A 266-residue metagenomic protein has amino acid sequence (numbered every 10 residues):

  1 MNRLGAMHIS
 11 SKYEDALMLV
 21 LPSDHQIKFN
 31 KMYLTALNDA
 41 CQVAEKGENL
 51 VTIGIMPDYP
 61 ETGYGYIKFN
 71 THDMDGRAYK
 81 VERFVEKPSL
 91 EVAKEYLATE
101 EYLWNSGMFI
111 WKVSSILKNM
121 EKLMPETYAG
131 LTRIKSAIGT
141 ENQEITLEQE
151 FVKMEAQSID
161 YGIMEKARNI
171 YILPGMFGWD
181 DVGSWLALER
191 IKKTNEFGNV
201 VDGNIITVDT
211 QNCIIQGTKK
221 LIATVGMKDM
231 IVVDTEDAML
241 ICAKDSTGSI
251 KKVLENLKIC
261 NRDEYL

Functional and structural regions predicted by a protein language model:
M1-H72, L117-K118, K122-L123: Conserved beta-loop-beta/alpha segment of the NTase-like Rossmann-fold superfamily that binds/positions NTPs
R3, N38, E61-G65, A78-E82 (+3 more regions): Residues on a specific face of well-ordered alpha-helices
Y13-A16, K46-L50, T62, A78-K80 (+6 more regions): Short coil/turn connectors at secondary-structure junctions
V51, P60-G63, R77-V81, V92-A93 (+3 more regions): Glycine-rich, flexible loop/turn motifs
I55, F69, E86-K87, V113 (+1 more regions): Active-site donor-binding loop signature of nucleotide-sugar glycosyltransferases
F69-L103, I138-E141: A short, charged helix-loop
G107-W111: Short glycine- and hydrophobic/aromatic-rich loop-to-beta-strand nucleating segment in the catalytic cores
V113-L266: Left-handed beta-helix
